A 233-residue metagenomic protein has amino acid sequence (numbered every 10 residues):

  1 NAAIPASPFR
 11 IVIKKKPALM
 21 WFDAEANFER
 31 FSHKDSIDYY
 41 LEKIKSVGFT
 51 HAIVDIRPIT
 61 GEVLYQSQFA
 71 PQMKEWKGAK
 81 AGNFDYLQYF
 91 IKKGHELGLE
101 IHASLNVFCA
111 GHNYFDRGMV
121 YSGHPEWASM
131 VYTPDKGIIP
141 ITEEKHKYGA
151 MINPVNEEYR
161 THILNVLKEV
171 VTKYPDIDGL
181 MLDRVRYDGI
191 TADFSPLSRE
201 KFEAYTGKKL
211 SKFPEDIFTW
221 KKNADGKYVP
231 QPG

Functional and structural regions predicted by a protein language model:
A3-A18: Pro/Ala/Gly-rich low-complexity, hydrophilic intrinsically disordered segments
K14-F31, A103, F108-Y174, I217: Active-site-adjacent "subsite" loops/lids of carbohydrate-active enzymes
A18-F22, A52-V54, I101-A103, L180-D183: Hydrophobic faces of well-ordered beta-strands that scaffold small-molecule active sites in alpha/beta enzyme cores
H33-Y40, K45-G48, N83-F90, Y159-V166: Stable alpha-helical elements in mature extracytoplasmic
D35-E62, P175: Catalytic domains of carbohydrate-active enzymes, especially glycoside hydrolases
Y40-L41, P58-N106, G233: Aromatic-lined substrate-binding rim segments of carbohydrate-active enzymes
I44, A52, G94, I163 (+2 more regions): Conserved, mostly hydrophobic/aromatic
L64-E75, C109-K145, R184-P232: Aromatic- and acidic-residue-enriched segments that line the glycan-binding/catalytic groove of carbohydrate-active
